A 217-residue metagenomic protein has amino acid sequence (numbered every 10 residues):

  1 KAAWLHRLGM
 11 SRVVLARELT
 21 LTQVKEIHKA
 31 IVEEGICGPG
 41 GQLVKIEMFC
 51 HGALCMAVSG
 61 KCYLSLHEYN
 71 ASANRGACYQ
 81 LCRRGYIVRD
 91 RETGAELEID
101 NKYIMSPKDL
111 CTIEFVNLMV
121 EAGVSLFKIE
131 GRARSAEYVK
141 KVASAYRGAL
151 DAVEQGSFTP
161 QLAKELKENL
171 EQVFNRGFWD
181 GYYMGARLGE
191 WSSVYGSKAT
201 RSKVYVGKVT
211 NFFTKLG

Functional and structural regions predicted by a protein language model:
A3-G217: Surface-exposed amphipathic alpha-helical tracts and adjacent flexible/coil segments at the periphery of soluble enzymes
